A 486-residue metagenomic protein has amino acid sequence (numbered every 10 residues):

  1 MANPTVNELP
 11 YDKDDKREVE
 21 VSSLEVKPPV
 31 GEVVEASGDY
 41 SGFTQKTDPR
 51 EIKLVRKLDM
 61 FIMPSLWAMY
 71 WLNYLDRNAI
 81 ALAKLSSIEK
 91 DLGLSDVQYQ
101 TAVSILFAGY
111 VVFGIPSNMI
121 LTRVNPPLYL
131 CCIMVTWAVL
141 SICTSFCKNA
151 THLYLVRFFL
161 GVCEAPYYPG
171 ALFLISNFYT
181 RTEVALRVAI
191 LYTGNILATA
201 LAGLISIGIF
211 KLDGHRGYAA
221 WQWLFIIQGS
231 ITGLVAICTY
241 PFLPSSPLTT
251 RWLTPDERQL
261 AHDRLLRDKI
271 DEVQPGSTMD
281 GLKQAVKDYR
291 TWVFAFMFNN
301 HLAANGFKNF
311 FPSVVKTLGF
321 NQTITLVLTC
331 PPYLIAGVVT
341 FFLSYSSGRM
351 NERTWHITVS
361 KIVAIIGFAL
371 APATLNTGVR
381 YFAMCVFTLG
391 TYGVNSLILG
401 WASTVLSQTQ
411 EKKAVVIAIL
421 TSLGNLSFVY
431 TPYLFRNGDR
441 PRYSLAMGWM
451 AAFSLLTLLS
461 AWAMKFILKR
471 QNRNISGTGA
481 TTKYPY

Functional and structural regions predicted by a protein language model:
M1-L72, L82, S86, D96 (+4 more regions): Intracellular terminal tails of multi-pass secondary transporters
A81-F113: Extracellular/periplasmic helix-loop-helix junction of adjacent transmembrane segments in MFS-like secondary
A81-L82, D280-Y345, N395, L399 (+1 more regions): Extracytoplasmic gate region of multi-pass secondary transporters
L92-G93, P116, V124-N125, F146-H152 (+6 more regions): Helix-breaking motifs and short loop linkers at transmembrane-helix boundaries and internal kinks in secondary membrane
V111-T151: Conserved MFS/SLC helix-loop-helix module at the cytosolic interface between two early adjacent transmembrane helices
V112-N125, V338-E352: Helix-to-loop junctions at the C-terminal end of transmembrane segments in multipass secondary transporters
L130, H356-I357: Primarily marks hydrophobic transmembrane alpha-helices of the MFS/SLC 12-helix fold
A185-Y218, F225-T232, I417-T431: Glycine-rich segments within core transmembrane alpha-helices of 12-TM secondary carriers
